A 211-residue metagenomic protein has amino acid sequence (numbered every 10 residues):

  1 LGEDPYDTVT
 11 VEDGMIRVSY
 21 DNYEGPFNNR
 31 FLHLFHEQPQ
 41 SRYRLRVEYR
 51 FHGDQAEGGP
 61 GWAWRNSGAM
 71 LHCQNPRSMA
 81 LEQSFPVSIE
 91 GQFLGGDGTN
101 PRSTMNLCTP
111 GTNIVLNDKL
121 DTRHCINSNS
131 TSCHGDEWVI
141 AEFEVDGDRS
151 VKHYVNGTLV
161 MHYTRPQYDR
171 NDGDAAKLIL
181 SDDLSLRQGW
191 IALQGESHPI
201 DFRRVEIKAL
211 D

Functional and structural regions predicted by a protein language model:
L1-D211: Carbohydrate-interacting regions of secretory-pathway proteins
